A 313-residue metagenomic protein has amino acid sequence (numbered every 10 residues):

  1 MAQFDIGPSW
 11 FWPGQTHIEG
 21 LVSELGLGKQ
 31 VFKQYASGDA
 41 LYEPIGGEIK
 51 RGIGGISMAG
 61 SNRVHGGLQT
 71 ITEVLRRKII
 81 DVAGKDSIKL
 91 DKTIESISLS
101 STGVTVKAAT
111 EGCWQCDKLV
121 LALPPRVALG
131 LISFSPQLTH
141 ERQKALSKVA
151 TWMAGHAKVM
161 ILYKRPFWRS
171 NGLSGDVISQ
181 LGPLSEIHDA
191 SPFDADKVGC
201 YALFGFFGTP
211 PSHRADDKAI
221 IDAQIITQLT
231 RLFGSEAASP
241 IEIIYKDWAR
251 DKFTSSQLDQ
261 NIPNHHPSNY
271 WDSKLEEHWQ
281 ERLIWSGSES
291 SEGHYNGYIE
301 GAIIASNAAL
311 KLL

Functional and structural regions predicted by a protein language model:
M1-H65, A122, M160: Active-site-adjacent segment of FAD-dependent monooxygenases/related oxidoreductases
Q3-F11, M58-H65, K144-T151, T209-A219 (+2 more regions): Active-site rim elements
G26, C116-D117, P240: Local beta-strand N-terminus motif with an aromatic residue
G54-K118, A122: Helical element adjacent to the flavin cofactor pocket in flavoenzyme catalytic cores
T72, A128-L131, A154, K164-P183: Rossmann-like dinucleotide-binding core of oxidoreductases
G103, N171-L173, V177-L313: Conserved flavin/dinucleotide-binding core of flavoenzymes
L119-R142: Flavin (primarily FAD) binding-site architecture
E141-N171: Central beta-strand plus flanking loop segment that forms part of the substrate or channel wall within the catalytic
